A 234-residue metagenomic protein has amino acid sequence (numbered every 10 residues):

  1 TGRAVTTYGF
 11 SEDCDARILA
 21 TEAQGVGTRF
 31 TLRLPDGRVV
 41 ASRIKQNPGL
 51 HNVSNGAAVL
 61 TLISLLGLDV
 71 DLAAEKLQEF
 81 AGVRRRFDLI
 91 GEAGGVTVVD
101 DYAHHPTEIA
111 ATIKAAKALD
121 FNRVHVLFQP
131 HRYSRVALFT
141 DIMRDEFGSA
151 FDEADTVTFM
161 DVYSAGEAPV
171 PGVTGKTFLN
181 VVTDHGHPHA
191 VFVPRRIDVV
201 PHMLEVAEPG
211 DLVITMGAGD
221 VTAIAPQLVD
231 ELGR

Functional and structural regions predicted by a protein language model:
R3-A110: Adenine nucleotide phosphate-binding catalytic loops in nucleotide-utilizing enzymes
A4-Y8, T174-T183, Q227-R234: A short, gly/pro- and small-residue-rich
T6, L19, H125, T156-T158 (+2 more regions): Hydrophobic/aromatic beta-strand patches that form the interior of the parallel beta-sheet core in alpha/beta enzyme
R17, V136-A137, A168-P169, H202 (+1 more regions): Short glycine-/acidic-enriched loop or helix-start segments at secondary-structure transitions that form or flank
L66, A116-N122, V206-D211: Glycine-rich phosphate-binding loop signature in dinucleotide/nucleotide-binding domains
V83, A115-H185, R195: Active-site beta-alpha connecting loops in nucleotide-dependent enzymes
D198-V229: A glycine-rich beta-strand to alpha-helix segment that forms a phosphate/ribose-binding loop at ligand/cofactor sites
